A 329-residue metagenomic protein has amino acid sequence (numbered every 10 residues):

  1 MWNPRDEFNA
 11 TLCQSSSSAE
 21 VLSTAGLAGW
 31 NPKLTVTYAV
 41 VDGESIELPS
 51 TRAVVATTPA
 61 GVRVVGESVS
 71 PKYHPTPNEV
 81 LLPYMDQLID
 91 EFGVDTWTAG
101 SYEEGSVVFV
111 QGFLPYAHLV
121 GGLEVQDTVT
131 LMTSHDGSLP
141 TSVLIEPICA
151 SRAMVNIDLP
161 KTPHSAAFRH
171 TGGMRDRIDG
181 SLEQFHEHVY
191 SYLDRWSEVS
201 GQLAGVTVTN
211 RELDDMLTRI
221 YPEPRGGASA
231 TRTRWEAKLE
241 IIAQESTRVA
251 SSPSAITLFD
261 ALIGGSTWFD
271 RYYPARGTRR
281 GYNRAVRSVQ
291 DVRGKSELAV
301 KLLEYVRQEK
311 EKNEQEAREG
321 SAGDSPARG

Functional and structural regions predicted by a protein language model:
M1-A39, P115-G329: Intrinsically disordered, low-complexity regions enriched in serine/threonine
M1-P83: Feature for intrinsically disordered/low-complexity regulatory segments and propeptides
K33-L34, L88-S101: Short secondary-structure junctions
I46, Y102-E104, L123: A generic structural signal for short, solvent-exposed coil/turn residues that cap or connect secondary-structure
V54, V110-G112, L131: Generic structural hydrophobic/aromatic packing signal, biased to beta-strands
V69-H74, Y84, T96, G100 (+1 more regions): Charge-dense, intrinsically disordered terminal/linker segments
T76-Q87, G105-F109, Q126: Short, well-structured alpha-helical interface segments that form or flank functional binding sites
T98-A117: Beta-rich nucleic-acid/ligand-interaction surfaces
